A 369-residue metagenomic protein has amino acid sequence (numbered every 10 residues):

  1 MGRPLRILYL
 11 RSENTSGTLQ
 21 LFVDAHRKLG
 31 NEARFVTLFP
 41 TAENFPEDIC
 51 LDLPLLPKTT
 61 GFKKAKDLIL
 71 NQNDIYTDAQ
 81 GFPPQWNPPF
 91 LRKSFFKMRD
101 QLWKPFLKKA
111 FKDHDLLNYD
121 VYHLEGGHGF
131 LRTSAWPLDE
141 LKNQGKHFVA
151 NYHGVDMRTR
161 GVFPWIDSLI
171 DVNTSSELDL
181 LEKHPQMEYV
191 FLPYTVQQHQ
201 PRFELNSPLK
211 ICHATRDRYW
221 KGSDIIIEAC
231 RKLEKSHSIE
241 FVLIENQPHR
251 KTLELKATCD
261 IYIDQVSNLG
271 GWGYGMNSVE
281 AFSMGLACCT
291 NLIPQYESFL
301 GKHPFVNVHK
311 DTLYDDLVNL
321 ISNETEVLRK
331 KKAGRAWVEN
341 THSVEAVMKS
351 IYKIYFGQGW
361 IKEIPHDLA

Functional and structural regions predicted by a protein language model:
R6-R11, F96-R99, K112-R132: Short N-terminal targeting/anchoring amphipathic segment
L8, R202-K221, I227: Conserved donor-binding/catalytic core segment of Leloir-type glycosyltransferases
G17, T325-E363: A charged, aromatic-enriched C-terminal amphipathic alpha-helix characteristic of glycosyltransferases across folds
G17-L21, R218-K232: A conserved mid-protein helix/loop that constitutes part of the nucleotide-sugar donor-binding site
V121-H128, P137-M157, V172-S175: Active-site proximal beta-strand in glycosyltransferases
V149, V155-M157, D167-P201: Donor nucleotide-sugar binding/catalytic pocket of nucleotide-sugar-dependent glycosyltransferases
A281-T290: Short hydrophobic beta-strand element within catalytic cores of glycosyltransferases and related nucleotide-activated
E297-V318, R329: Change "using UDP/GDP/dTDP sugars" to "using nucleotide sugars
